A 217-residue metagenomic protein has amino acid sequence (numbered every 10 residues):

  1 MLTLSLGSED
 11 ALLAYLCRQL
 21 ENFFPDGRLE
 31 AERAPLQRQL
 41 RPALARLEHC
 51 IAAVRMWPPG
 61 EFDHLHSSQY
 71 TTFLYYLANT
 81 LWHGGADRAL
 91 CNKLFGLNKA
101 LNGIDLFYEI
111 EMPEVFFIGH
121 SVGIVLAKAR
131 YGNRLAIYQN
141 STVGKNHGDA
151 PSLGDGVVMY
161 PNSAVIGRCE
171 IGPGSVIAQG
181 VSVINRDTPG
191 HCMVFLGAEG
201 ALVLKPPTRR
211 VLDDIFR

Functional and structural regions predicted by a protein language model:
M1-N102, P206-R217: Terminal amphipathic alpha-helical/low-complexity segments used for targeting or macromolecular assembly
V54, E61, R130, S175 (+1 more regions): Residue-level signal for alpha-helical context at structural boundaries
F73, F117-I118, V158: N-terminal alpha-helical segment
H83-R134, S141-S152, S163-A164, I184: Left-handed beta-helix
N146, L153-R217: Glycine-rich hexapeptide-repeat left-handed beta-helix
